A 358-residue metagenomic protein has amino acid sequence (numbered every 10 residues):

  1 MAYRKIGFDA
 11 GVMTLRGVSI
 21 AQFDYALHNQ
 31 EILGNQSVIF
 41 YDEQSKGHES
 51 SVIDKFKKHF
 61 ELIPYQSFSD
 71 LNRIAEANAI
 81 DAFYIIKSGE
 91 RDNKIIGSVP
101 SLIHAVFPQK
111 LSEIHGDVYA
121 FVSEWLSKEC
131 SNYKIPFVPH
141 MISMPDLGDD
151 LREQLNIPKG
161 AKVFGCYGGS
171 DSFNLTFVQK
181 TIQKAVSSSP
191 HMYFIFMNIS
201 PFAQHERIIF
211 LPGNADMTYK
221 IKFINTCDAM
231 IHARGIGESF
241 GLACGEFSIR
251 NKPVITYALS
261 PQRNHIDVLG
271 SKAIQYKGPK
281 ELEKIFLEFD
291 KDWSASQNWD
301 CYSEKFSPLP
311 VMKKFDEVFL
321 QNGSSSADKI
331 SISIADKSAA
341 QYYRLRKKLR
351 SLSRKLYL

Functional and structural regions predicted by a protein language model:
D9-R16, F23-D70, S200: N-terminal strand-loop element at the rim of the active site of nucleotide-sugar-dependent glycosyltransferases
G17, D290-R344: A charged, aromatic-enriched C-terminal amphipathic alpha-helix characteristic of glycosyltransferases across folds
Y65-N72, S200, I208-I224, S260: Conserved active-site histidine-acidic residue motif and adjacent donor-binding/catalytic loop of glycosyltransferases
A79-A82, K222-S239, K252: Acidic donor-binding loop of glycosyltransferase active sites
G116-G148: Donor nucleotide-sugar binding/catalytic pocket of nucleotide-sugar-dependent glycosyltransferases
H140-Q204, F210-G213, M217: Conserved catalytic-core segment of nucleotide-activated headgroup transferases in glycan assembly
I221, C244-I249, R263-N264: Short alpha-helical segment that forms part of, or immediately flanks, the ligand-binding pocket in carbohydrate-active
P253-A258: Short hydrophobic beta-strand element within catalytic cores of glycosyltransferases and related nucleotide-activated
